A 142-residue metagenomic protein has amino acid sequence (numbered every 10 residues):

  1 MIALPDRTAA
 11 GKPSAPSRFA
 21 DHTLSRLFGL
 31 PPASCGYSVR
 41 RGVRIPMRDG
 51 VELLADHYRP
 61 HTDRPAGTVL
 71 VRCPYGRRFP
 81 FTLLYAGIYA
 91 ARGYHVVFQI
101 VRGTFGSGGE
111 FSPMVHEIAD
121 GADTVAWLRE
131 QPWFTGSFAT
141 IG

Functional and structural regions predicted by a protein language model:
M1-V39: N-terminal targeting or regulatory segments adjacent to alpha/beta-hydrolase or S9 domains
L4-T8, A15-A20, D49, L83-A91 (+1 more regions): Phosphate-binding glycine-rich loops and adjacent basic patches that engage nucleotide phosphates, nucleic-acid
L24-R64: N-terminal cap/lid segment of alpha/beta-hydrolase-fold proteins
R40-G42, G50, R78, M114 (+1 more regions): Surface-exposed loop/turn and secondary-structure junction residues enriched for glycine/proline
G50, G103, G142: Conserved G/P- and acidic residue-centered "switch" motifs that form tight phosphate/ATP-binding loops in soluble
P60-E130: Cap/lid segment of the alpha/beta-hydrolase catalytic domain
W133-G142: Alpha/beta-hydrolase fold nucleophile elbow
